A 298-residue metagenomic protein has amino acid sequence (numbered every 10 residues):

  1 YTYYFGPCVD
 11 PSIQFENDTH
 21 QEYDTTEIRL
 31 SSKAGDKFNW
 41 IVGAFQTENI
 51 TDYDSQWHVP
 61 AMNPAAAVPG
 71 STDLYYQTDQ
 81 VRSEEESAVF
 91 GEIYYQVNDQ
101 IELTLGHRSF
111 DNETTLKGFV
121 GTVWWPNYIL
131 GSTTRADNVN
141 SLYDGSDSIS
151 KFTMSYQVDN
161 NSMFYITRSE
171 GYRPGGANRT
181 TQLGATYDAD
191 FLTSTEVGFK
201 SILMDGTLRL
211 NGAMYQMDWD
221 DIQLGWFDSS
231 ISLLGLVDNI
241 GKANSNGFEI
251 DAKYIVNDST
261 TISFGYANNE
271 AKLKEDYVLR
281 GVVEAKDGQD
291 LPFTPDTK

Functional and structural regions predicted by a protein language model:
Y1-E16, Q56-D79, T115-D144, A177-A185 (+2 more regions): Solvent-exposed loop segments that connect transmembrane elements
Y1-F90, Y95, N244: Replace "related TpsB outer-membrane translocases also match" with "some related outer-membrane beta-barrels such as
D18-E22, Q77-S87, V97, E113-T115 (+6 more regions): Short sequence motifs at beta-strands and strand-loop junctions characteristic of Gram-negative outer-membrane
E27, E196, N211, E249-D251 (+1 more regions): Beta-strand secondary-structure signal
L30-K33, A44-T47, Q80-M217: Structural signature of Gram-negative outer-membrane beta-barrels, strongest in the C-terminal barrel of TonB-dependent
K37-N39, T51-Y53, T114, G175 (+3 more regions): Intrinsically disordered, low-complexity acidic/polar segments
D99, Q216-D218, D238-K298: Gram-negative outer-membrane beta-barrel transporters
